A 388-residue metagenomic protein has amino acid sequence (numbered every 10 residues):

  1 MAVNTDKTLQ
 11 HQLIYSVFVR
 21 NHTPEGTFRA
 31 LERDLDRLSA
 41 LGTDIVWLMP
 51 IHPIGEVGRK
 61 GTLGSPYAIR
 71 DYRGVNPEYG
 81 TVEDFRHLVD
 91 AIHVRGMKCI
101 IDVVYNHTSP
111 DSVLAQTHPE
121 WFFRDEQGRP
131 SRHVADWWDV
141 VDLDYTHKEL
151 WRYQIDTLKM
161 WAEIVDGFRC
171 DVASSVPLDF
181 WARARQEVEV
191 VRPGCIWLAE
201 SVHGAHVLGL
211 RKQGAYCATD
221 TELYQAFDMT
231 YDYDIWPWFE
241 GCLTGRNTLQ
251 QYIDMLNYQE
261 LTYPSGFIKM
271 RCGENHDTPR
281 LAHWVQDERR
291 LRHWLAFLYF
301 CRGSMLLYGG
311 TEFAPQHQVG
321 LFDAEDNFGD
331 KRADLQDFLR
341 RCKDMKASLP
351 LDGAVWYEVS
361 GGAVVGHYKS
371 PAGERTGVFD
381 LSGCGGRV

Functional and structural regions predicted by a protein language model:
A2-L13, V19-E32, D36-D44, P50-A162 (+2 more regions): Substrate-binding/active-site clefts of carbohydrate-active enzymes
T5, E56, K60, A226 (+2 more regions): Loop/helix patches that line or flank the sugar-binding groove of alpha-linked glycan CAZymes
L13-V17, V46-L48, C99-I101, F168 (+3 more regions): Hydrophobic faces of well-ordered beta-strands that scaffold small-molecule active sites in alpha/beta enzyme cores
T27-A30, G80-D84, E149-Y153, V176 (+4 more regions): Soluble or luminal CAZymes and related metallo-dependent hydrolases
I51, V103-V104, V172-S175, S201-V202 (+2 more regions): Short, well-ordered beta-to-alpha junction loops that form the rim of enzyme active sites and present histidine/acidic
A162-R169: Short, surface-exposed connector motifs at secondary-structure boundaries
D171-Y263, K269, F297, A314-L349 (+1 more regions): Active-site-proximal helices and loops of the catalytic beta/alpha 8
